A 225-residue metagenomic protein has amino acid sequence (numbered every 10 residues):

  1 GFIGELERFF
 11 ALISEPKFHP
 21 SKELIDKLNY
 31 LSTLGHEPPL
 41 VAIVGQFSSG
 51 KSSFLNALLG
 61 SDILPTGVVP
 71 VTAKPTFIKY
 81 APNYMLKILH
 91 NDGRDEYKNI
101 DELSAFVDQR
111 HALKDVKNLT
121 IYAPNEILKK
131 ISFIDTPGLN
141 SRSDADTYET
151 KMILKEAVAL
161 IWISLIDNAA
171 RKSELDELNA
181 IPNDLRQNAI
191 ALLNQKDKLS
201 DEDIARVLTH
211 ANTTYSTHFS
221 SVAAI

Functional and structural regions predicted by a protein language model:
G1-H19: Charged, amphipathic alpha-helical linker segments immediately N-terminal to NTP-binding catalytic cores
L6-F9, L24-L28, L103, V107 (+1 more regions): Generic structural signal of hydrophobic/aromatic residues within well-ordered alpha-helices of folded domains
K17-L24, D146: Residue-level recognition of alpha-helical structural elements
K22-L34, P38-P39: Pre-Walker A adenine-sensing motif
G35-I225: Globular "head" domains of long coiled-coil molecular machines
